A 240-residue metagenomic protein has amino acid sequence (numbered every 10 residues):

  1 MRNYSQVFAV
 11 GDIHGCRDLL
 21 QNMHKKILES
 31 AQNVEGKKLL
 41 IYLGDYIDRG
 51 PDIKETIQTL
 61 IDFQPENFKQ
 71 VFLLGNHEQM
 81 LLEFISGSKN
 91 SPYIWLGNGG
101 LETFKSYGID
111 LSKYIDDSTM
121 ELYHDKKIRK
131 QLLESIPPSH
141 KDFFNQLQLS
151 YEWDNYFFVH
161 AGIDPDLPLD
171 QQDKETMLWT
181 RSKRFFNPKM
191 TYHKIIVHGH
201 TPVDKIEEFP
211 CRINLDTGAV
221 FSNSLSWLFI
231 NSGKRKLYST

Functional and structural regions predicted by a protein language model:
M1-T59: N-terminal active-site segment of His-dependent metallophosphoesterases
A9, L40-Y42, F72-L73, F157 (+2 more regions): Residue-level marker for buried hydrophobic side chains located in beta-strands that build the well-ordered beta-sheet
D12, D45, G75-N76, H200 (+1 more regions): Active-site glycine-centered loops adjacent to acidic/histidine catalytic or metal-binding residues that shape
H14-G15, D48, Q79, I163 (+2 more regions): Short, glycine/acidic-enriched loop or turn micro-motifs at the edges of active sites
Y46-D62, E83-S91, E207-E208: Metal-dependent catalytic neighborhoods of phosphoester/phosphodiester hydrolases
T56-N67, S139-Q146: Catalytic-core regions built around general acid/base machinery
E66-H124, I128-R129: A basic- and aromatic-enriched beta-loop-alpha substructure that forms the phosphate/nucleotide- and DNA/RNA-contacting
I94, F104-K105, K113-N214, G218-N223 (+1 more regions): Acidic, His/Gly-enriched loop-helix segments that form or flank divalent-metal centers in metallo-dependent hydrolases
